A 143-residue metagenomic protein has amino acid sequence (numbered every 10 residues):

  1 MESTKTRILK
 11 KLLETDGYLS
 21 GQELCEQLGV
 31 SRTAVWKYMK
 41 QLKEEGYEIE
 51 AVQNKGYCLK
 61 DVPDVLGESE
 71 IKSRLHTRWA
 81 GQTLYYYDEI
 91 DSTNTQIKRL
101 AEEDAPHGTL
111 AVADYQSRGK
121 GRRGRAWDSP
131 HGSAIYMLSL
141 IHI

Functional and structural regions predicted by a protein language model:
E2-I141: N-terminal lobe of the biotin/lipoate ligase/transferase fold
